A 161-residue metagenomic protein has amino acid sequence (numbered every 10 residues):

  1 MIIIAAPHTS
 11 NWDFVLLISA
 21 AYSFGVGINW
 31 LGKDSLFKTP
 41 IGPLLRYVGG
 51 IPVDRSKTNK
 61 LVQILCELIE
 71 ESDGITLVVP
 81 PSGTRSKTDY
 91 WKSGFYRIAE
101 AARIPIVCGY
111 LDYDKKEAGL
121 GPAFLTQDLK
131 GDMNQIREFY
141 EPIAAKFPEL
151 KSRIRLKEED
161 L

Functional and structural regions predicted by a protein language model:
M1-K57, Y113, P122-F124: Catalytic core of membrane glycerolipid acyltransferases/transacylases, capturing the structured, soluble-facing
T58-L161: Non-catalytic C-terminal accessory region of glycerolipid acyltransferases and related lyso-lipid remodeling enzymes
